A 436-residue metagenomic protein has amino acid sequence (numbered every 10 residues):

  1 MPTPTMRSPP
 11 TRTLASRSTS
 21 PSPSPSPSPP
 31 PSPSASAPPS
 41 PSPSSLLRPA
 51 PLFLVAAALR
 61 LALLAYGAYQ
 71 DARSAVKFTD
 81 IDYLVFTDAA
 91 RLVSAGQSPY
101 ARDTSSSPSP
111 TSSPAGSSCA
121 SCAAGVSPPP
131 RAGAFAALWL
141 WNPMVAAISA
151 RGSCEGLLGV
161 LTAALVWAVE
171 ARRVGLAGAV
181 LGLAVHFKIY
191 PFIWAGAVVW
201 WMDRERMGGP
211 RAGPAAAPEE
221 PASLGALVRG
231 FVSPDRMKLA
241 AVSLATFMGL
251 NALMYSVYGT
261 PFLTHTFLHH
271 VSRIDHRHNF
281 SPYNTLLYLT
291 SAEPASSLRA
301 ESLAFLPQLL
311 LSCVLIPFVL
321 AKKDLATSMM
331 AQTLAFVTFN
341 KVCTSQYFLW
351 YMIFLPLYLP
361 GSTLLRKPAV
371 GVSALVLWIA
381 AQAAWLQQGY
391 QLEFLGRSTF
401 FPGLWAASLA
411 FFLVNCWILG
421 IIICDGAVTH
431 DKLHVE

Functional and structural regions predicted by a protein language model:
P2-T266, E301-E436: Multi-pass membrane glycosyltransferase architecture that uses lipid-linked
L92, H265-A295, A300, A304-P307: Luminal/periplasmic active-site loops of membrane-embedded glycosylation enzymes
